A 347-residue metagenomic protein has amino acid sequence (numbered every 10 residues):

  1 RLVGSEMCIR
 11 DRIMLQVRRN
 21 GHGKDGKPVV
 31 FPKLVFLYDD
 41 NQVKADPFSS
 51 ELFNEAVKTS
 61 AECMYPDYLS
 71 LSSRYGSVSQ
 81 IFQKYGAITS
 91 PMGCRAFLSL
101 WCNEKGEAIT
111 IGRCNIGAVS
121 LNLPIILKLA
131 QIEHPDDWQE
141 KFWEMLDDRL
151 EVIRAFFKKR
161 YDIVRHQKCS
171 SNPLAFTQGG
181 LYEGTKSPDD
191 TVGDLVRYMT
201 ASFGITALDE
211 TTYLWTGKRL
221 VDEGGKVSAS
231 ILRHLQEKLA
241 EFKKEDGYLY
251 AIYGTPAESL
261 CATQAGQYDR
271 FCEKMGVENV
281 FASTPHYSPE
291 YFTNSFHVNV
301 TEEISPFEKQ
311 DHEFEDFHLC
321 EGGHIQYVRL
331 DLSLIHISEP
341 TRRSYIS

Functional and structural regions predicted by a protein language model:
L2-I9, I335-H336, P340-I346: Single conserved hydrophobic/aromatic residue that forms the stacking wall/gate of nucleotide- or nucleobase-binding
S5, R10-N20, V221-A240: Short secondary-structure subsegments characteristic of cysteine-rich extracellular domains
S5, R10-P91: Conserved, charged catalytic cores of large soluble enzymes
G21-V30, F156-F176, E223, L239-G254: Flexible, glycine/charged-enriched surface loops at secondary-structure junctions
F31-Q42, H166-D190, S230-L232, Y248-Q264: A glycine-rich phosphate-binding loop feature that marks nucleotide/adenosyl-phosphate handling sites
N41-A45, I126-Q131, G217-K218, E258-T263 (+1 more regions): Flexible loop/turn segments at secondary-structure boundaries
T59-L214, R219, R329-L332, S344-S347: Structured mid-domain segments that build the active-site/substrate or prosthetic-cofactor binding neighborhood
K244-E290: Extended amphipathic alpha-helical segments with heptad-repeat/coiled-coil character used for oligomerization, fusion
